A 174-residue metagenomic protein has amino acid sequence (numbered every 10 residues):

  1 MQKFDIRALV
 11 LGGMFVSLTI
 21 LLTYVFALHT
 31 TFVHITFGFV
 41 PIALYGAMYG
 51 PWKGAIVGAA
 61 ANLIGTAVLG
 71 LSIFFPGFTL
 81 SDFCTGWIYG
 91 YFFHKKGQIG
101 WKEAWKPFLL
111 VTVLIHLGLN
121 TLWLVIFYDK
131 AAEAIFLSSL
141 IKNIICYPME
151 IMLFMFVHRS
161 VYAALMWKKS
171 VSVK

Functional and structural regions predicted by a protein language model:
M1-K174: Loop-helix junctions at membrane interfaces
